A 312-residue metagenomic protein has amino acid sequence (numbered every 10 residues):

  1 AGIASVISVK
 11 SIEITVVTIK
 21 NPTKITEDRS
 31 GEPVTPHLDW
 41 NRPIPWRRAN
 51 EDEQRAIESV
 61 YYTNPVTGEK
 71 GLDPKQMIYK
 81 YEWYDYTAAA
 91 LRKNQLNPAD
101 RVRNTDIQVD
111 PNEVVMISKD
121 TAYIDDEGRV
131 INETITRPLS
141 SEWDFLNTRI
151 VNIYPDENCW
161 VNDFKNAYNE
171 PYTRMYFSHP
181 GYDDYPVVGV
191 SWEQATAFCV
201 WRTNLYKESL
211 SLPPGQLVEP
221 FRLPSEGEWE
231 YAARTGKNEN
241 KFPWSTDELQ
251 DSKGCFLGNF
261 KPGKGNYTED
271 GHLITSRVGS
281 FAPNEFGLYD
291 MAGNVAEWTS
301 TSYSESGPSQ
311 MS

Functional and structural regions predicted by a protein language model:
A1: Mature N-terminal segment immediately following signal peptide/propeptide cleavage in secreted/periplasmic
A4: Zn2+-dependent metallopeptidase catalytic core
I7-V9, S30: Pro/Ala/Gly-rich low-complexity, hydrophilic intrinsically disordered segments
V9, I19, T23, G258-F260: Generic cytosolic/nucleocytoplasmic N-terminal low-complexity/intrinsically disordered segments
T18-N21, I25-E133: Non-catalytic, alpha-helical, charged scaffold/linker segments that couple or flank catalytic or architectural cores
E51, A88, Q95-L96, D100 (+4 more regions): Functional-site microenvironments in short loops/helix caps that host divalent-cation chemistry
